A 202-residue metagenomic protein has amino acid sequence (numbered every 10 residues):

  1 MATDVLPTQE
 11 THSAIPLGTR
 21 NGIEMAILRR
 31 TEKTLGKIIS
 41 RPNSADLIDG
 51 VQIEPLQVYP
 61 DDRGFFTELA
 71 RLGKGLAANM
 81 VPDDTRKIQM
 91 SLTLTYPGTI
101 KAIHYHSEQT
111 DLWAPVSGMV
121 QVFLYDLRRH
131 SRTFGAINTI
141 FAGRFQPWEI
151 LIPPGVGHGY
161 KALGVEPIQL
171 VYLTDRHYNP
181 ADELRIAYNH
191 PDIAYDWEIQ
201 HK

Functional and structural regions predicted by a protein language model:
A2-F145, V165-K202: Non-catalytic, conserved peripheral segments adjacent to functional cores
A142-V165: Conserved metal-binding segment of the jelly-roll/cupin
